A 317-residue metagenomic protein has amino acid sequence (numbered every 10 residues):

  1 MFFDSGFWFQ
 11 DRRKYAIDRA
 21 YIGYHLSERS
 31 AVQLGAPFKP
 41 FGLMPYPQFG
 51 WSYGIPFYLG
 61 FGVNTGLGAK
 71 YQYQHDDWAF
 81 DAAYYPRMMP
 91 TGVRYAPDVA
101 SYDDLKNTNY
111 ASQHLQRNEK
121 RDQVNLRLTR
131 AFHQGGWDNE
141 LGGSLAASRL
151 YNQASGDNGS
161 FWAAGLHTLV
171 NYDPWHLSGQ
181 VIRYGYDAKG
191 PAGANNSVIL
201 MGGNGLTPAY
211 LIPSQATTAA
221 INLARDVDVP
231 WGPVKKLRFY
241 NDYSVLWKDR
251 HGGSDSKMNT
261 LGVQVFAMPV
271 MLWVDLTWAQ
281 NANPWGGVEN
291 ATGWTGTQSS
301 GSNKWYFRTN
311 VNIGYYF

Functional and structural regions predicted by a protein language model:
M1, E28, Q74-D77, Q134-W137 (+5 more regions): Short coil turns and loop connectors of transmembrane beta-barrels in diderm outer membranes and organellar homologs
M1-G92, A96, A131-H133, A220 (+1 more regions): Outer membrane beta-barrel
F3-S5, L34, Y71, F80-A82 (+8 more regions): Membrane-embedded beta-strand positions of outer-membrane beta-barrel proteins
D4-R12, F41-L43, Q48, S52-I55 (+9 more regions): Sequence/structural signature of outer-membrane beta-barrel proteins
K14-D18, V63-L67, Q74-D76, K120-V124 (+5 more regions): Residues that define the transmembrane beta-barrel architecture of outer-membrane proteins
T91-L115, Q153-S155, D187-Y210, N283-N303: Solvent-exposed loop segments that connect transmembrane elements
R121, L126, A131-D249, Y315: Detector for outer-membrane/organellar transmembrane beta-barrel domains, recognizing the amphipathic beta-strand
L126, L223, G301-F317: Outer-membrane beta-barrel "beta-signal"
